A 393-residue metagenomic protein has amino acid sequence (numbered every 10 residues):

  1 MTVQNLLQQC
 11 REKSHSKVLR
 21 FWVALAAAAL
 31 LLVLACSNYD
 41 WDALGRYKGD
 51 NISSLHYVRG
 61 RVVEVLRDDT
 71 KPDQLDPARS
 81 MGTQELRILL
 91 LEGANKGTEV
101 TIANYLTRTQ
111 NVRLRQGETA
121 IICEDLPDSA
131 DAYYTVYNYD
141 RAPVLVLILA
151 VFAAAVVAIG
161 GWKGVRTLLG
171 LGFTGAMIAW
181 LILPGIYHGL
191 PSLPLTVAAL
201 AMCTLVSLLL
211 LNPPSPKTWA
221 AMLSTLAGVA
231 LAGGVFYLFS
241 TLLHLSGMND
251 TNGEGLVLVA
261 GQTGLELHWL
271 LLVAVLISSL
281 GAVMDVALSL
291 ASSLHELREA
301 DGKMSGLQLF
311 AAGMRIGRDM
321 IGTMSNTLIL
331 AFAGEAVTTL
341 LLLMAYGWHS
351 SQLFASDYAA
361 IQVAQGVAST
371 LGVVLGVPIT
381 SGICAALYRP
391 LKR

Functional and structural regions predicted by a protein language model:
M1-D50: Hydrophobic secretory-pathway targeting helix
S14, H188, S192, G313-L328 (+1 more regions): Loop-to-transmembrane-helix entry motif
S53-G82: Structural detector for short beta-strands of small beta-barrel domains
L106-P143: Extended, hydrophilic extramembrane loops/domains of integral membrane proteins
A150-V157, W162-L258, L265-S278: Transmembrane alpha-helical segments that form the functional core of multipass membrane systems
S224-T225, V229, A260-I277, T323 (+3 more regions): Pore-lining and gate-forming transmembrane alpha-helices of multi-pass membrane transport proteins
L280-L340, G347: Helical hairpin unit composed of two closely spaced alpha helices linked by a short loop
D319, A331-R393: Hydrophobic alpha-helical transmembrane segments of membrane transport and translocation systems, primarily multi-pass
